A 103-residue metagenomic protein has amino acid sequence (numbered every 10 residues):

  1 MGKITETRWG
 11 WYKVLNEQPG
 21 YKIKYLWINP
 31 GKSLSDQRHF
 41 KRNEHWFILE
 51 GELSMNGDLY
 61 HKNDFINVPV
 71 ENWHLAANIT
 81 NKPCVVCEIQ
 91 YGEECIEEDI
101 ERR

Functional and structural regions predicted by a protein language model:
M1-Y25, S35-D36, N56, D99-R103: A short, N-terminal "cap"/entry segment at the start of jelly-roll beta-barrel domains of the cupin/DSBH fold
G2-T7, L75-R103: Double-stranded beta-helix
I23-W27, H45, F65-N67: Conserved hydrophobic/aromatic beta-strand scaffold that supports enzyme active sites
R38-F40, L59-Y60, N78-N81: Short glycine/proline-enriched turns and hinge-like loops at secondary-structure junctions
F40-M55: Glycine- and acidic-residue-biased ligand/ion/polar-headgroup-sensing regions
M55-L75: Short acidic-glycine-tyrosine-enriched beta hairpin
